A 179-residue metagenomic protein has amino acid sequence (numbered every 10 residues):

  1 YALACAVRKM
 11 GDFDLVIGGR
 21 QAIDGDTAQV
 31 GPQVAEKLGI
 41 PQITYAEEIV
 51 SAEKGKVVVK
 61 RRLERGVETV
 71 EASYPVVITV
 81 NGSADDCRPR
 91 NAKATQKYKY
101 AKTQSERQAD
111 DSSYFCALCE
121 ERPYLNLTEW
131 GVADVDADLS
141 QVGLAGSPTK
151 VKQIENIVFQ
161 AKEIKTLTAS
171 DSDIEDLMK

Functional and structural regions predicted by a protein language model:
Y1-K179: N-terminal glycine-rich FAD/FM-binding segment characteristic of electron-transfer flavoproteins
